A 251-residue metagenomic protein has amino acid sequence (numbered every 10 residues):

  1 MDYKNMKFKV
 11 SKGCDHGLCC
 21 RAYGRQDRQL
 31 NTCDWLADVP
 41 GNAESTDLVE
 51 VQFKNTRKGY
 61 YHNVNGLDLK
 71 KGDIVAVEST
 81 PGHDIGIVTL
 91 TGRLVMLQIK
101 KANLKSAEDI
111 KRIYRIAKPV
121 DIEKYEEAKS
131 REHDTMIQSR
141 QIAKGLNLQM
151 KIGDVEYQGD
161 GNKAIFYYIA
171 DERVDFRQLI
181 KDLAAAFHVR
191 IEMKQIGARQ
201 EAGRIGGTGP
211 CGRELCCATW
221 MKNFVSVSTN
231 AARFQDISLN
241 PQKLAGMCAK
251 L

Functional and structural regions predicted by a protein language model:
Y3-S238: Acidic-enriched and Gly/Ser
S238-L251: Short Fe-S-cluster ligation motifs
